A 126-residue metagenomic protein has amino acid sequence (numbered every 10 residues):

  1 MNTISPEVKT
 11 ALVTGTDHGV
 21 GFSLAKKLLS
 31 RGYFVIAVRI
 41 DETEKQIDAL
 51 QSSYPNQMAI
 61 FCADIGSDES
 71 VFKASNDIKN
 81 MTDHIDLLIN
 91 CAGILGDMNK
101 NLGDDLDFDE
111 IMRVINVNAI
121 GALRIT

Functional and structural regions predicted by a protein language model:
T10-V13, L88-I89: Conserved hydrophobic beta-strands of the Rossmann-like cofactor-binding core in SDR/related NAD(P)H-dependent
D17-H18: Conserved glycine-rich cofactor-binding loop
G21-F22: N-terminal Rossmann-fold NAD(P) dinucleotide-binding loop
R31-I47: Conserved glycine-rich Rossmann-like NAD(P)H-binding loop of the short-chain dehydrogenase/reductase
C62-K73: The beta1-alpha1 cofactor-binding region of Rossmann-like NAD(H)/NADP(H)-dependent oxidoreductases
I89, I125-T126: Hydrophobic positions on the long internal alpha-helix of Rossmann-like NAD(P)-dependent oxidoreductase domains
L95-M112: Conserved mid-core segment of classical short-chain dehydrogenase/reductases
